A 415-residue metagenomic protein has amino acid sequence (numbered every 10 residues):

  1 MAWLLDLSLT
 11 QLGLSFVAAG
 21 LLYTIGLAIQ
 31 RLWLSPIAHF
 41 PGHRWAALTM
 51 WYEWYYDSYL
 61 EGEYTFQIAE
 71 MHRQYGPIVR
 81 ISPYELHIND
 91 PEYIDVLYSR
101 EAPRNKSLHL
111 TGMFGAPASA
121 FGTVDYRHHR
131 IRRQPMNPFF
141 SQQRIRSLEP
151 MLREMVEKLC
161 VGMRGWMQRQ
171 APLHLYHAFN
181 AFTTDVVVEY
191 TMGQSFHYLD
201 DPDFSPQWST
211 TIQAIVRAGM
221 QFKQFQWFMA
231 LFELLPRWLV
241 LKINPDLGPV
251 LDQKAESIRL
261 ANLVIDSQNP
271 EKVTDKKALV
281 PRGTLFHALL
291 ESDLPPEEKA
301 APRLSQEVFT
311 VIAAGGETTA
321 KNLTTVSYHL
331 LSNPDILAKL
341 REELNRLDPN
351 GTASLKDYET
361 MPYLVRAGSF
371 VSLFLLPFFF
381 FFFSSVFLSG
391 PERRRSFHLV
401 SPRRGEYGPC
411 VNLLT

Functional and structural regions predicted by a protein language model:
A2-I131, R146, R153-G162, F182 (+4 more regions): N-terminal membrane-proximal hinge/A-helix region immediately C-terminal to the signal-anchor transmembrane segment
H43, R127-P135, S147, M151-K158 (+6 more regions): Generic alpha-helical secondary structure signal
Y56, S141-E149, Q194-P202, I243-D246: Short, polar/flexible loop-turn hinges at active-site or ligand-entry regions and domain interfaces
D57, E61-F66, G351-P377, S384-T415: Conserved cytochrome P450 K-helix E-x-x-R motif and the immediately C-terminal K′/meander segment
W166-Y176, Y198-P202, K272-K276, G351-Y358: Short, surface-exposed loop/turn segments at secondary-structure junctions
G248-N322, E406-L413: Conserved cytochrome P450 catalytic core segment spanning the I/J/K helices
T318-D335, R341: Cytochrome P450 catalytic-core helices
